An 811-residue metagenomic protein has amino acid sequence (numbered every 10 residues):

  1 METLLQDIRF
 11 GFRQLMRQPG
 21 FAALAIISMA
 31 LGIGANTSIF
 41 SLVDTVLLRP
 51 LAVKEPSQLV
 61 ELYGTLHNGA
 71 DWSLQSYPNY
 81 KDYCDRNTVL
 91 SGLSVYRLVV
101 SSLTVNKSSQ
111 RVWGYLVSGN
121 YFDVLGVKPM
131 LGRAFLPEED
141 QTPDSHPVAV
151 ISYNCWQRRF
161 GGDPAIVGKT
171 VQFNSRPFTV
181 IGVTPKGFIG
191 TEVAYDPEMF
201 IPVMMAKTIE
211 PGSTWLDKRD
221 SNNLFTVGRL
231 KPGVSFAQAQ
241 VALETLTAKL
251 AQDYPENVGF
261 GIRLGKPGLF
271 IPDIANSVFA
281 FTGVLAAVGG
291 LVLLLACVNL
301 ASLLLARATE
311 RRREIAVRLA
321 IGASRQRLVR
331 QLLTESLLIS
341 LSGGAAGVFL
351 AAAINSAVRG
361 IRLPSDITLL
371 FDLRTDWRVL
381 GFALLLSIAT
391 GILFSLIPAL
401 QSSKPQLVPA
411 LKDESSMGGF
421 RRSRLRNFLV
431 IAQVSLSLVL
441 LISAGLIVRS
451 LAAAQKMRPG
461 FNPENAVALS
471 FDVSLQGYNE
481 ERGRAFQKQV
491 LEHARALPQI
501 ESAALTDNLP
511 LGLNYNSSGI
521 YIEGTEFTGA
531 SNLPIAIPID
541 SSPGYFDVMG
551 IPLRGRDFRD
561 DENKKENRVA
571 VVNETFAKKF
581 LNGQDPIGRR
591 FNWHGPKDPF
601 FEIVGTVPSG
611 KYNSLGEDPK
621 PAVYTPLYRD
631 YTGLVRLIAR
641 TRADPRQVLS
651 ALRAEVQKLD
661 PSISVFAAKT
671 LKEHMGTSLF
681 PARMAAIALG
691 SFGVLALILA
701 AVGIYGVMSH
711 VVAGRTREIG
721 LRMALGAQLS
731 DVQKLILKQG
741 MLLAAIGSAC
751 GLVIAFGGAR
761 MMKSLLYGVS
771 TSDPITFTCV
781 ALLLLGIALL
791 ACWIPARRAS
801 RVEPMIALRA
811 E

Functional and structural regions predicted by a protein language model:
M1-A22, P267-A275, L303-R330, T334 (+4 more regions): Alpha-helical transmembrane segments of integral membrane proteins
M1-F21, V53, G69, V100 (+16 more regions): Membrane-helix entry/capping segments
P19-V46, P50, A296-C297, S340-A345 (+2 more regions): Short, strongly hydrophobic transmembrane alpha-helices
A23, I27-L31, A280-L303, A686-G706 (+4 more regions): Internal alpha-helical transmembrane segments of multipass membrane proteins, especially hydrophobic lipid-embedded
L51-V100, D220-F225, A454, R458-G519: Membrane-proximal extracellular/periplasmic loop immediately following the first transmembrane helix
V100, W113-P137, H146-G283, S356 (+4 more regions): Mid-to-C-terminal secondary-structure elements that act as membrane-proximal/extracytoplasmic interface segments
A296-S340, Q406, S415, V702-M741 (+4 more regions): Interfacial "coupling" helices/loops that link adjacent transmembrane helices in transporter permeases
A301, L337-L407, R449, K738-R798: Small-residue-rich transmembrane alpha-helices
